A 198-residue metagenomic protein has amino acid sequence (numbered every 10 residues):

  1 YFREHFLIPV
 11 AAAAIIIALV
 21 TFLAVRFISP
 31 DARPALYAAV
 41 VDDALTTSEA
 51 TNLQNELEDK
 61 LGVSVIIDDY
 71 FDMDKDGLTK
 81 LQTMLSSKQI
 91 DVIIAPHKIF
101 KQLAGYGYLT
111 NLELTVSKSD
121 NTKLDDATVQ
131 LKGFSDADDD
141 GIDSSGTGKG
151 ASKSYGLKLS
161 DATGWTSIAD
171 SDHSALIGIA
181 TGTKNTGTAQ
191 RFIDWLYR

Functional and structural regions predicted by a protein language model:
H5-F27: Hydrophobic membrane-insertion alpha-helices, especially the h-region of bacterial N-terminal signal peptides
A24-D31, W165-A169: Short boundary motifs at domain starts and secondary-structure transition points
D31-H97: Early extracytoplasmic/lumenal segment of secretory-pathway proteins
G77-K149: Extracytoplasmic "Venus flytrap"/periplasmic binding protein-like
K153-A169, S174: Long, glycine/tryptophan/cysteine-rich extracytoplasmic
S171-N185: A bilobed periplasmic-binding-protein/Venus flytrap-type ligand-binding module shared by bacterial periplasmic
K184-W195: Short amphipathic alpha-helical coupling segments at ligand-binding clamshell hinges and other catalytic/signaling
